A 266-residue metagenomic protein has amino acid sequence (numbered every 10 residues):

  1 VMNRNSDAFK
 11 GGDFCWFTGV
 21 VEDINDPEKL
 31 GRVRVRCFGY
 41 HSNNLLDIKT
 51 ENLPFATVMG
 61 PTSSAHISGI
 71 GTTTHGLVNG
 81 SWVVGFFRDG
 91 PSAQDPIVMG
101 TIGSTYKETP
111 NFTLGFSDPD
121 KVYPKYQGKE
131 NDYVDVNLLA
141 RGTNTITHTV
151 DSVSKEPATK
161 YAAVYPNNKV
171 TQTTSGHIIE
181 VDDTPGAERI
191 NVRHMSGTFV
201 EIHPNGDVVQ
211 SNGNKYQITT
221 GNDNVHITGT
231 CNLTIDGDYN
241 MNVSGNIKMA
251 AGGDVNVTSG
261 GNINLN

Functional and structural regions predicted by a protein language model:
V1-G252, N256-S259: Hydrophobic packing positions characteristic of elongated beta-solenoid/beta-helix-type spike/fiber shafts
S259-N266: Short, intrinsically disordered, charge-balanced linker/junction segments flanking boundaries in proteins
